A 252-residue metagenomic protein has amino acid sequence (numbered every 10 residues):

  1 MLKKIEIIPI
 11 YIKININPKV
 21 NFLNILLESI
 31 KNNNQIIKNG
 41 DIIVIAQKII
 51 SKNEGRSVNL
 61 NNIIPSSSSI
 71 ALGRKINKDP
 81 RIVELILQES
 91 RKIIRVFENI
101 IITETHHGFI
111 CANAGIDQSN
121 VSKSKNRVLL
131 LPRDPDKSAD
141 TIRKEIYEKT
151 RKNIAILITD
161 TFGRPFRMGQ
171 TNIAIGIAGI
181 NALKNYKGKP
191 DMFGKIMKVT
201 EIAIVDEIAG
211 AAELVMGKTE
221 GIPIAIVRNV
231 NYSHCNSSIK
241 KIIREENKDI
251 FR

Functional and structural regions predicted by a protein language model:
M1-R252: N-terminal and secondary-structure boundary signal
